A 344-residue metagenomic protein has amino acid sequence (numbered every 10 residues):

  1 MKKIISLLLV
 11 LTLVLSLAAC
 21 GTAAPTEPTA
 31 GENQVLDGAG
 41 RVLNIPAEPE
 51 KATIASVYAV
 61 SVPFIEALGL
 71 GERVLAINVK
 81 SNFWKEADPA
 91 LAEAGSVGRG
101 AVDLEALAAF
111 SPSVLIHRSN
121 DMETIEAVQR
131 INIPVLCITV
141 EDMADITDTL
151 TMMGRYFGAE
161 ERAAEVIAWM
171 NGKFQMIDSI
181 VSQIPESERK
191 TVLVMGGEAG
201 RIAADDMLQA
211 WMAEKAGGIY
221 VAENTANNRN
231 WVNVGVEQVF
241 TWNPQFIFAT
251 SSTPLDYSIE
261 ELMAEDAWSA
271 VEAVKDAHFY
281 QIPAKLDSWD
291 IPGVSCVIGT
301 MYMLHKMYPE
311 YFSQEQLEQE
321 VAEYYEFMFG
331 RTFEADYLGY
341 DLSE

Functional and structural regions predicted by a protein language model:
M1-L9: Positively charged n-region of N-terminal signal peptides that target proteins for export
L9, A19-V62, E161-V194, S313-E344: Bacterial Sec-exported substrate-binding components of ABC uptake systems
V14-L17: Bacterial Sec-type N-terminal signal peptides, specifically the leucine/valine-rich hydrophobic h-region
A55-F110, V114-N120, V221: A short, structured surface patch at a secondary-structure boundary
S81-F83, D205-N230: Alpha-helical, coiled-coil/dimerization segments enriched in small aliphatic residues
S96-R99, D103-H117, I133, G235-S252: Proline-aspartate-enriched helix->loop->beta-strand connector
E123, T139-M152, P185-M212: Extracytoplasmic ligand-binding site segments that recognize negatively charged/polar headgroups
T147, R155, A164, S182 (+1 more regions): Structured C-terminal subdomain patch of bacterial secreted/periplasmic proteins
